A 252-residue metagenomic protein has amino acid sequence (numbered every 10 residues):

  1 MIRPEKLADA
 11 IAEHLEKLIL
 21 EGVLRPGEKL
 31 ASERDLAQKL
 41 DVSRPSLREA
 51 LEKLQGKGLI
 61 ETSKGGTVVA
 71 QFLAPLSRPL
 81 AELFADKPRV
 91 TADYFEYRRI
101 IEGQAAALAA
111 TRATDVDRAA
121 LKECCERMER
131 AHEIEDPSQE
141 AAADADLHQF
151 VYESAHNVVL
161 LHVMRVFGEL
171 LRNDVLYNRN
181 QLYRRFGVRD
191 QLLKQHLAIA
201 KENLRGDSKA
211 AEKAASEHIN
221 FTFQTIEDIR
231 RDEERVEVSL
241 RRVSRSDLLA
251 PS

Functional and structural regions predicted by a protein language model:
M1, A85-A92, A109-T114, A131-D136 (+1 more regions): A ubiquitous short alpha-helical element
M1-I101, A107, T111, D247-S252: Short linear motifs at protein or domain termini
I2-R3, R48, Q139-E140, L160 (+2 more regions): Juxtamembrane/interface motifs at transmembrane-helix termini
L7, F72, D93-Y97, V116-A120 (+2 more regions): A generic short alpha-helical patch detector that favors 3-5-residue windows in or near N-terminal regions
S32, H156-V158, G206-S208: Short loop-to-helix capping motifs
R98-Y177, Q195-K201, K213-Q224: Conserved amphipathic alpha-helical segments that form helical-bundle/coiled-coil interaction surfaces
L170-S252: C-terminal all-alpha effector/ligand-binding and dimerization domain of prokaryotic HTH-type transcriptional repressors
